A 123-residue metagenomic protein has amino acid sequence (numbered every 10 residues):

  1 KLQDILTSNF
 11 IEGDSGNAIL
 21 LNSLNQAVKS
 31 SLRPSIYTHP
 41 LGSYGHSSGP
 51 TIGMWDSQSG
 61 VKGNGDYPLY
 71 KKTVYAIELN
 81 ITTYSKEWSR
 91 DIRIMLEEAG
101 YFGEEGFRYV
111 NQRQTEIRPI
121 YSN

Functional and structural regions predicted by a protein language model:
K1-N123: Active-site neighborhoods and metal-handling regions in enzymes and metal-associated proteins
